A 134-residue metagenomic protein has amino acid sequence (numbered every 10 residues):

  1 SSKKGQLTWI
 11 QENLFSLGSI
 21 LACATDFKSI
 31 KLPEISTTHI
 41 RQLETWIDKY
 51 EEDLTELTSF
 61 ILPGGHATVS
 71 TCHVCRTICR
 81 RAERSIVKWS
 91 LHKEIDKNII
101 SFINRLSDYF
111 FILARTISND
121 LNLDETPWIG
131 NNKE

Functional and structural regions predicted by a protein language model:
S1-E134: Phosphate/pyrophosphate-binding loop motifs in nucleotide- or prenyl diphosphate-using proteins
